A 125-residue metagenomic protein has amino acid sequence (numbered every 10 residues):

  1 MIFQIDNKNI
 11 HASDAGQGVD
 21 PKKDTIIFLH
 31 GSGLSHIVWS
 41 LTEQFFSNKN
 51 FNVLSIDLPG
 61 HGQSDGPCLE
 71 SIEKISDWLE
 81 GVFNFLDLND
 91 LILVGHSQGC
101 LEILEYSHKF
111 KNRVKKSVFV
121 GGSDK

Functional and structural regions predicted by a protein language model:
M1-N9: N-terminal cap/lid segment of alpha/beta-hydrolase-fold proteins
H11-D65: Conserved HGGG/HGGXW glycine-rich cap/lid loop of the alpha/beta-hydrolase fold
P21, K49, L86-N89, N112: Structured loop/turn residues at beta-strand edges in well-structured enzyme cores
S40, E80, L104: Active-site phosphate/pyrophosphate- and oxyanion-stabilizing loops and adjacent acidic/basic residues in soluble
T42-S47, E70-I72, F110-K111: Glycine-rich, phosphate-binding/catalytic loops in enzymes
N52, L58-V94: Active-site loop/oxyanion-hole signature of alpha/beta-hydrolase fold enzymes
N89-K125: Conserved hydrolase catalytic core segment
